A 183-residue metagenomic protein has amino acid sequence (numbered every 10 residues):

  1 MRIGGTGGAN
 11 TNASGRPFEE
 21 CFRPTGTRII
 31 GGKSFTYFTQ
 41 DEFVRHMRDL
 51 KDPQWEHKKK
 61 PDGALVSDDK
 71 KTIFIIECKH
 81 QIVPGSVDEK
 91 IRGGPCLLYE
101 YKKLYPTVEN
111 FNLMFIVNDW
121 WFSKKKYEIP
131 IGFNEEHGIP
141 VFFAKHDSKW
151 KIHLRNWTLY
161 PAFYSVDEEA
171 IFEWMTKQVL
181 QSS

Functional and structural regions predicted by a protein language model:
M1-G26: Nuclease catalytic cores
M1-R2, F35-F38, E173-W174, Q178: Solvent-exposed, charged interface segments at domain starts and junctions
F18-G26, L98-Y105, N134, M175-V179: Hydrophobic, Leu/Ile/Phe/Ala-enriched alpha-helical segments that form helix-helix packing faces
R28-D69: Active-site metal-binding core of divalent-cation-utilizing nuclease and nuclease-like domains
E42-V44, I82, S148: Residue-level detector of flexible, active-site-proximal loop/helix-junction positions within diverse enzyme catalytic
H46, E77-C78: Short glycine/proline-rich turn/loop motifs
K71-I73, H80-N134: Catalytic cores of nucleic-acid endonucleases
E109-S183: Domain-level recognition of nuclease-like catalytic cores that cleave nucleotide substrates
